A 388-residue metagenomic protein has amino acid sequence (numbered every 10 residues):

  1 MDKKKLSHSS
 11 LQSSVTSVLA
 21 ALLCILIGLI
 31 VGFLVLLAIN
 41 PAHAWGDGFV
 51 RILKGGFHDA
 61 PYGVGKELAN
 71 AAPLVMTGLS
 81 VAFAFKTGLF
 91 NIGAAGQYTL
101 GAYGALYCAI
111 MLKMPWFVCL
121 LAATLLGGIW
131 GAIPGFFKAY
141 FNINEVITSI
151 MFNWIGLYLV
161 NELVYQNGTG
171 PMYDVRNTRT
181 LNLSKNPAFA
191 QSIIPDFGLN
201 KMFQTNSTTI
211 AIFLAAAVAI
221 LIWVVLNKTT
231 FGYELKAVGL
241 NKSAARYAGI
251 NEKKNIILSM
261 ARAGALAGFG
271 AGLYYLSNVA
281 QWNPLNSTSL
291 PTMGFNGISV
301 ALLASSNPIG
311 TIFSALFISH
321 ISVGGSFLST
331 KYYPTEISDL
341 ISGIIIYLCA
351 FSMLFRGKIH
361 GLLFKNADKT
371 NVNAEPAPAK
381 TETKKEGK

Functional and structural regions predicted by a protein language model:
M1-I25, A38, L240, Y247 (+2 more regions): Cytosolic-side transmembrane-helix boundaries in multi-pass membrane proteins
D2-M76: Membrane-interfacial amphipathic/re-entrant helices at transmembrane-helix boundaries
L36-L37, G55-M111, T124-I143, A244 (+3 more regions): Single transmembrane alpha-helix segments in multi-pass membrane proteins
F83-G104, L226, F231-E234, S329-P334 (+1 more regions): Cytoplasmic juxtamembrane regions at transmembrane-helix boundaries
N153-L226: Transmembrane helix-bundle core of multi-pass membrane transporters and related energy-transducing complexes
L214-V218, A248-Y274: Transmembrane alpha-helices
L221-S259: Membrane-helix/interface signature in polytopic inner-membrane proteins
L266-G268, L273-G343: Transmembrane alpha-helical segments in multi-pass inner-membrane proteins
